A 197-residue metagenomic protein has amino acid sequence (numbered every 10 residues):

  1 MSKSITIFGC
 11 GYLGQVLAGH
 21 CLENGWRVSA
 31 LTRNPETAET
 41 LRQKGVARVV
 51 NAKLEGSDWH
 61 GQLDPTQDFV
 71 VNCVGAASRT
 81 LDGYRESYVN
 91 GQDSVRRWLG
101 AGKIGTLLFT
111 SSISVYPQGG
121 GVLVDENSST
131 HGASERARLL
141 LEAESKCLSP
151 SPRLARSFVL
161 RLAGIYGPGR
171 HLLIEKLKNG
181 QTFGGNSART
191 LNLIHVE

Functional and structural regions predicted by a protein language model:
I5-G9: Conserved N-terminal Rossmann-fold NAD(P)-binding element of oxidoreductases
C10-G11, L162: Glycine-rich Rossmann-fold phosphate-binding loop(s) that bind the pyrophosphate of adenine dinucleotide cofactors
G14-Q15: N-terminal Rossmann-fold NAD(P) dinucleotide-binding loop
K44-Q67: Conserved Rossmann-fold cofactor-binding substructure of NAD(P)-dependent oxidoreductases
P65-L108, E142-S145: NAD(P)-cofactor binding segment of oxidoreductase domains
S94-E135: Conserved Rossmann-fold NAD(P)-dependent oxidoreductase catalytic core, especially the SDR/UDP-sugar
G120-V159: Catalytic helix-loop patch of NAD(P)-dependent Rossmann-fold dehydrogenases
L148-N192: NAD(P)-dependent short-chain dehydrogenase/reductase
